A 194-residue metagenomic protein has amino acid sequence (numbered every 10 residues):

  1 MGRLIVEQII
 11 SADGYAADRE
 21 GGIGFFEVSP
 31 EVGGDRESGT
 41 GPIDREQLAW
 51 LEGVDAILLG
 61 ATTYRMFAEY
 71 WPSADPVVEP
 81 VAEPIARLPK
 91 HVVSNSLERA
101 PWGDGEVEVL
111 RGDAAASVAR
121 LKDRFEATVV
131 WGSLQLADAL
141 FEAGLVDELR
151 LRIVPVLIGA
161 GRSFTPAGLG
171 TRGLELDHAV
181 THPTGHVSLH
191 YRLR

Functional and structural regions predicted by a protein language model:
M1-R194: Enzymes that bind and transform nitrogen-containing heteroaromatic metabolites
